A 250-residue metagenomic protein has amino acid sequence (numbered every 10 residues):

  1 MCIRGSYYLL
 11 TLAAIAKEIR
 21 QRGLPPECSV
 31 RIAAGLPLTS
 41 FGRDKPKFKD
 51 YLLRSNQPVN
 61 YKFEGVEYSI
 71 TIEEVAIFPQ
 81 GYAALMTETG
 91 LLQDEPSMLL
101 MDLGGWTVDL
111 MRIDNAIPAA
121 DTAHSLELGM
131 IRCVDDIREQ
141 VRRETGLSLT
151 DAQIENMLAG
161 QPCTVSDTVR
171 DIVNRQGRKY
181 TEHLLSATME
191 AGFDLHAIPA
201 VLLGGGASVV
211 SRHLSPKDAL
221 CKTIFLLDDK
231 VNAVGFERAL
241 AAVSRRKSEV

Functional and structural regions predicted by a protein language model:
M1-M98, I117-I131, A152-V250: Nucleotide/phosphate-binding catalytic cleft detector across ATP-hydrolyzing and phosphate-transferring enzymes
A83, G105-W106: Short, glycine/acidic-enriched loop or turn micro-motifs at the edges of active sites
L100-D102: Short hydrophobic beta-strand that contains or immediately precedes a catalytic carboxylate
G104-G105, G206: Short glycine-enriched loops at secondary-structure junctions
V108-R112: Short beta-strand scaffold segments in enzyme catalytic cores
D135, E139-R142: Long, charge-rich alpha-helical interaction segments
R143-A152: Active-site-adjacent segment of 2-oxoglutarate/Fe(II) JmjC oxygenases
